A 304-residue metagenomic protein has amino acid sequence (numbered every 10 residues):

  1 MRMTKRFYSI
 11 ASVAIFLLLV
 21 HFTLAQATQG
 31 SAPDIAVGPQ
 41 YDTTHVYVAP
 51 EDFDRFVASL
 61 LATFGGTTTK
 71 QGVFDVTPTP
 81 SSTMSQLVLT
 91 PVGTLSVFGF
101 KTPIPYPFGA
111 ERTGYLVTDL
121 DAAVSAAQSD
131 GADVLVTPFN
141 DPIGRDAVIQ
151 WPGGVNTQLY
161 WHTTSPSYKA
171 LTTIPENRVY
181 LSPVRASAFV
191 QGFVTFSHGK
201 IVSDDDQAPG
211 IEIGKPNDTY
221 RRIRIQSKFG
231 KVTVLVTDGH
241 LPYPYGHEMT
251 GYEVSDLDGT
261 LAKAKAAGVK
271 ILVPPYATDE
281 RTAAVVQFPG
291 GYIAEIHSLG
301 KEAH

Functional and structural regions predicted by a protein language model:
R2-V13: Bacterial N-terminal signal peptides that target proteins for export
A11-T23: Bacterial N-terminal signal peptides
A25-G30: Boundary at the C-terminal end of the N-terminal hydrophobic targeting segment
I35-G38, H45-G93, S129, T137-P152 (+3 more regions): Core segments of cupin and vicinal oxygen chelate
P39-E51, Q86-V88, F100-A126, R145-Q150 (+3 more regions): Vicinal oxygen chelate
Q71-M84, S96-D121, Q128-D146, T164-Y168 (+3 more regions): A cross-kingdom feature marking solvent-exposed beta-strand/loop segments within repeated, beta-rich binding/scaffold
Y160-S165, I296-A303: Short beta->alpha transition motifs characteristic of CBS
T195-A283, F288-I293: Structured core of small recognition/catalytic domains
